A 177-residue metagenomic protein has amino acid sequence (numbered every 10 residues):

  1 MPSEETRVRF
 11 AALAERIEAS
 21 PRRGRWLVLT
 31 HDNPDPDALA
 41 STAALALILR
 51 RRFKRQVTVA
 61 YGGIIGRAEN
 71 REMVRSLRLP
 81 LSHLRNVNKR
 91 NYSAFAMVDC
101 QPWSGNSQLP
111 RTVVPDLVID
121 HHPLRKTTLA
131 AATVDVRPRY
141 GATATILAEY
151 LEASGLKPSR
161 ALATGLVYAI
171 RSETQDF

Functional and structural regions predicted by a protein language model:
M1-F177: Replace "Mg2+/Mn2+-dependent" with "divalent metal-dependent
